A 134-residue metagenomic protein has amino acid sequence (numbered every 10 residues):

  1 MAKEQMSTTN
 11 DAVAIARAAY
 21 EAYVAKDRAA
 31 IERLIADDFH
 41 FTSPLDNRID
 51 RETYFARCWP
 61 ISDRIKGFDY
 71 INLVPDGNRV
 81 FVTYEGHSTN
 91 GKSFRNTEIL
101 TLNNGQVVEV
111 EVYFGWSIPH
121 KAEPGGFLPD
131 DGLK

Functional and structural regions predicted by a protein language model:
A2-D11, V24, H40-P44, F55-K134: A beta-strand edge to alpha-helix "cap/lid" segment located at domain peripheries
R17-V24, R33-D46: Short, solvent-exposed secondary-structure junction/capping segments
D50-R51: PAS/Per-ARNT-Sim sensory domains
